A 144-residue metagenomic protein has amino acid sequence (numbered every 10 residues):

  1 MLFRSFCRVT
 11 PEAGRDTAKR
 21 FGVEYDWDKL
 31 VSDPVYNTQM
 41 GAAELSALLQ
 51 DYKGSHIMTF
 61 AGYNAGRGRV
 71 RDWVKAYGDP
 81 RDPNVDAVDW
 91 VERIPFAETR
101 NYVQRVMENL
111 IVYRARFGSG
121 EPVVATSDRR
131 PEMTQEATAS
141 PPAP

Functional and structural regions predicted by a protein language model:
M1-P144: Catalytic glycan-binding domains that act on GlcNAc-containing polysaccharides
